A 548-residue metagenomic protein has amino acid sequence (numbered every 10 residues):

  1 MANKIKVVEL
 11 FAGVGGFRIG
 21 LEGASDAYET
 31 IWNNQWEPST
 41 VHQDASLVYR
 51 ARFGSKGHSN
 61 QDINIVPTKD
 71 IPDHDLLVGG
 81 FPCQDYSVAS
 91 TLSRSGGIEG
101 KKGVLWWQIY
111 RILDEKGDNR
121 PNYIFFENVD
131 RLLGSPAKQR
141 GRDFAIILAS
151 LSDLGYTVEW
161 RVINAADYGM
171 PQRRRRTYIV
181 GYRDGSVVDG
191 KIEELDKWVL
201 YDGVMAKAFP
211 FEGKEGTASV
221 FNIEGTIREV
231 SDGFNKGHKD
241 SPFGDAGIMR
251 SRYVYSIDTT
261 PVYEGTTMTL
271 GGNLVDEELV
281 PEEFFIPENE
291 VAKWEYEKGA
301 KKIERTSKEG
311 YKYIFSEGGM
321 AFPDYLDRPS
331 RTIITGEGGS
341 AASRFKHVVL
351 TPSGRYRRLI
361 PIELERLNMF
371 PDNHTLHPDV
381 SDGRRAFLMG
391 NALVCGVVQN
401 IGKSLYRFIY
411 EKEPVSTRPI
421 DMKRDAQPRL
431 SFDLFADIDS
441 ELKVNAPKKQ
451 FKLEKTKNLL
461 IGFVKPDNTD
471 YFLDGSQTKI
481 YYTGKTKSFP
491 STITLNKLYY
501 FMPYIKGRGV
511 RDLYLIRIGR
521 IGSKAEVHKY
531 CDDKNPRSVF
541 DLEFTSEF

Functional and structural regions predicted by a protein language model:
I5-N64: SAM cofactor-binding core of SAM-dependent methyltransferases, primarily the Rossmann-like beta-alpha-beta module
V7-F17, L21, I63, D73-L92 (+5 more regions): Conserved proline-anchored active-site loop of SAM-dependent methyltransferases that bridges a beta-strand
I31, H74-D75, N122, Y499-F501: Conserved acidic residues
P38-V41, R94-S95, L133-R142, L473-Y482: Short, flexible/disordered intra-domain loops and linkers
K69-H74, Y86-M320: Class I S-adenosyl-L-methionine
I248-S440: C-terminal target-recognition/interaction regions appended to catalytic cores
K423-N496, Y504-G507: Compositionally biased, charged N-terminal/linker segments
R508-F548: Aromatic- and Lys/Arg-enriched surface recognition patch
